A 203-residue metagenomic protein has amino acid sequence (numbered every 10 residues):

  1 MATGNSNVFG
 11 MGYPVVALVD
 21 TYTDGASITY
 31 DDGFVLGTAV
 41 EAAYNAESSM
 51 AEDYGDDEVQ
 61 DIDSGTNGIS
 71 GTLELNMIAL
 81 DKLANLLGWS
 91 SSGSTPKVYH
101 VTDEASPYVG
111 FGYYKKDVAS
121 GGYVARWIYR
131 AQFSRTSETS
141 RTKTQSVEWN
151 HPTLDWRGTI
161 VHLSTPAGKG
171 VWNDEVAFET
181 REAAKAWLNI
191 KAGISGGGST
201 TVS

Functional and structural regions predicted by a protein language model:
M1-A43, S199-S203: Polar/acidic, low-complexity leader/linker segments enriched in S/T/G and N/D
E47-I62, S140-T142: Short, solvent-exposed beta-alpha or beta-beta edge segments that form flexible loop/patches at the rim of ligand
D53, D57-V59, T95-K97, S199-V202: Surface-exposed ligand/attachment interfaces on beta-rich extracellular proteins
V59-L83, V147-V161: Oligomerization/assembly interface segments of phage tail-like spikes and tubes
L75-A79, K115-A119, Q132-R135, G158-H162: Beta-strand elements of well-folded, non-transmembrane domains
I78-T102: Charged, amphipathic alpha-helical segments
H100-T136, R141: Short helix-loop boundary/capping segments
A131-S203: Mixed-charge, glycine-accented linear interaction segment located at domain edges/termini
